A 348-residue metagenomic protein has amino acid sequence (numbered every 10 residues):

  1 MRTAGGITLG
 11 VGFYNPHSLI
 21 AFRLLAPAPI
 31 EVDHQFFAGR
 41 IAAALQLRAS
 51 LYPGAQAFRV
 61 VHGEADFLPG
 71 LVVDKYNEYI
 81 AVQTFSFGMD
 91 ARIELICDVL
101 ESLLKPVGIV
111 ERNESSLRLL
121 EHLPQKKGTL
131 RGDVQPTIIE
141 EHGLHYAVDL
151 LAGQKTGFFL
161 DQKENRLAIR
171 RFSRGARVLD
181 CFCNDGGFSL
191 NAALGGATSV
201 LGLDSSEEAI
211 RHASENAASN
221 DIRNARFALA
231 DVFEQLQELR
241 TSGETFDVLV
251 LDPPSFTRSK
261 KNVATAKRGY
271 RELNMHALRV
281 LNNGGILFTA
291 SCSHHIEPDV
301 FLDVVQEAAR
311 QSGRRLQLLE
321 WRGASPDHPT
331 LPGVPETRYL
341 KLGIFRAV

Functional and structural regions predicted by a protein language model:
M1-N77: Non-catalytic accessory regions of SAM-dependent methyltransferases
V61-D74, D90-F159, L167: Non-catalytic substrate-recognition/targeting regions of SAM-dependent transferases
G175-F182: Conserved class I S-adenosyl-L-methionine
D185-A197: Conserved SAM-binding loop of SAM-dependent methyltransferases across substrates and taxa, primarily the Class I
S199-D204: Conserved SAM-binding motif I beta-strand of class I
E208-D247: S-adenosyl-L-methionine
T245, E272, I286-V348: C-terminal catalytic and target-recognition region of SAM-dependent MTase-like enzymes, primarily methyltransferases
F246-H276: Mobile active-site "lid"/loop adjacent to the S-adenosyl-L-methionine
